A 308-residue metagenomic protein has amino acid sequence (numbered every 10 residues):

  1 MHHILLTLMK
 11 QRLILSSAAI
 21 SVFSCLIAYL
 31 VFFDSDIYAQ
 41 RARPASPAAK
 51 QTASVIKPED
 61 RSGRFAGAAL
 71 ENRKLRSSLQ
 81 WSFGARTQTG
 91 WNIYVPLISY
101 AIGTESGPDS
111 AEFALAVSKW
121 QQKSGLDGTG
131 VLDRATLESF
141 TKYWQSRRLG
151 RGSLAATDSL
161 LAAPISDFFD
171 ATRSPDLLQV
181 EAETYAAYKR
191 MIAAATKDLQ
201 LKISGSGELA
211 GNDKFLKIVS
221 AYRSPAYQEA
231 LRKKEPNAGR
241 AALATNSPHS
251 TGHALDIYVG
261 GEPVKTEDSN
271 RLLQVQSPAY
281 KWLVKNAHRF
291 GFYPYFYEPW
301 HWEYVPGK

Functional and structural regions predicted by a protein language model:
H2-A210: Cell-envelope/ECM-targeting effectors and their regulatory/trafficking segments
G103-F113, T129-T136, I218-Y222, S247 (+2 more regions): A glycine-rich, coil/turn loop motif that links secondary-structure elements
A114-S118, L137, Y185-I192, L216 (+3 more regions): Extracytoplasmic/secreted envelope proteins and their assembly/folding machinery, especially bacterial periplasmic
D127-L132, K197-A221, A241-N246, G291-P299: Surface-exposed patches in mature extracellular/periplasmic domains of secreted proteins
Y143-Q145, L149, Q228-R240: Aromatic- and acidic-residue-enriched segments that line the glycan-binding/catalytic groove of carbohydrate-active
I192-T196, Q200-G205, G211-L216, Q228 (+1 more regions): Long, low-complexity, intrinsically disordered polar/charged segments
R223, K234, G260-E262: Solvent-exposed coil/turn segments that connect beta secondary-structure elements in extracytoplasmic/periplasmic
A238-K308: Catalytic cores and adjacent binding grooves of peptidoglycan-active enzymes
